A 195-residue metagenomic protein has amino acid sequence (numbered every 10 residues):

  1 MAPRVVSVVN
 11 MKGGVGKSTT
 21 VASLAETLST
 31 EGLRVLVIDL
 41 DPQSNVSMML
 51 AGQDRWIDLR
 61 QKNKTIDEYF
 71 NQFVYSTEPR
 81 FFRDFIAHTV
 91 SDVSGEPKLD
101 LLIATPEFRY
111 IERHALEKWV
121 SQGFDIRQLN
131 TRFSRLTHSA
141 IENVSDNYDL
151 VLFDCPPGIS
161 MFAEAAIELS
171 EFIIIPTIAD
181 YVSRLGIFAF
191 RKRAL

Functional and structural regions predicted by a protein language model:
M1-L195: P-loop NTP-binding core
